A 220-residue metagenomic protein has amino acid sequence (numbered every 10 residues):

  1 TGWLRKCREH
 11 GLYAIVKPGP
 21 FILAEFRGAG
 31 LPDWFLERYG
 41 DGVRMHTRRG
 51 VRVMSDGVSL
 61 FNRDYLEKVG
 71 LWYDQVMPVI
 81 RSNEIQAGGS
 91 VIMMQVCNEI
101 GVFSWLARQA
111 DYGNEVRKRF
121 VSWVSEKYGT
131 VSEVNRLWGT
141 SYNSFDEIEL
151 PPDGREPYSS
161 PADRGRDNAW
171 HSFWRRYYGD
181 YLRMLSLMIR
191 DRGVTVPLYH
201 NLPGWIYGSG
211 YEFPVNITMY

Functional and structural regions predicted by a protein language model:
T1-G40, R81, L185-R192: Aromatic-lined substrate-binding rim segments of carbohydrate-active enzymes
L36-T218: Polysaccharide-binding and catalytic clefts of secreted carbohydrate-active enzymes
